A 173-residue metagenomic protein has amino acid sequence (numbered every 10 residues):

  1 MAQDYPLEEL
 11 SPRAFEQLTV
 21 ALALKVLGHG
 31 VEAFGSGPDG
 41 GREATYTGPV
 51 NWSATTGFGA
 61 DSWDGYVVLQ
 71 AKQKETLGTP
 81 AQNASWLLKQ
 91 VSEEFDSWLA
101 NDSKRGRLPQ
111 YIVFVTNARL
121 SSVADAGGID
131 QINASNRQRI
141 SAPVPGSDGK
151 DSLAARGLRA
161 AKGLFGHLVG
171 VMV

Functional and structural regions predicted by a protein language model:
M1-V173: Mixed-charge (Asp/Glu-Lys/Arg
